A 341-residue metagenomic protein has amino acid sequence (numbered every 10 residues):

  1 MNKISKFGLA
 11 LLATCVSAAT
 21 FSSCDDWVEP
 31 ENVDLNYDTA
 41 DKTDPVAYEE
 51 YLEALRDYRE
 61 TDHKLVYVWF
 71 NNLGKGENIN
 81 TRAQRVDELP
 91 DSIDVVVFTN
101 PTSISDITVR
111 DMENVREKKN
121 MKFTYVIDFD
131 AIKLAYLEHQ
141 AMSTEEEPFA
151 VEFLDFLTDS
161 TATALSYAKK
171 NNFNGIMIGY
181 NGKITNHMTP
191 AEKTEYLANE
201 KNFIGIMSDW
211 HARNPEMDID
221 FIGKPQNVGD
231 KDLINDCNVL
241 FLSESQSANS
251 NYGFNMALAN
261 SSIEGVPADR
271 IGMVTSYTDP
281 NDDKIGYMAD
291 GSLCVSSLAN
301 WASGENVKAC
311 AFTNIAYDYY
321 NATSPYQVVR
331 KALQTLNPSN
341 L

Functional and structural regions predicted by a protein language model:
M1-T61: Bacterial Sec-dependent N-terminal signal peptides
K6, A83, S92-V95, A141 (+6 more regions): Low-complexity, repetitive regions of proteins mediating host interaction that are extracellular, surface-exposed
D41-Y48, Y196, A322-Y326: Intrinsic-disorder-associated interaction segments
T43-E50, F156, S160, N199-N202 (+1 more regions): Soluble or luminal CAZymes and related metallo-dependent hydrolases
T43-R59, I132, W210, L233 (+2 more regions): Generic hydrophobic, helix-prone segments enriched in Leu/Val/Ile
D62-M256, A268-D279, D283, T323: Chitinase-like catalytic core of GlcNAc-active glycosidases
A248, D269-L341: Substrate-binding cleft of secreted/luminal carbohydrate-active enzymes
I263: A conserved mid-domain beta-alpha-beta active-site/ligand-binding segment of alpha/beta enzyme cores
